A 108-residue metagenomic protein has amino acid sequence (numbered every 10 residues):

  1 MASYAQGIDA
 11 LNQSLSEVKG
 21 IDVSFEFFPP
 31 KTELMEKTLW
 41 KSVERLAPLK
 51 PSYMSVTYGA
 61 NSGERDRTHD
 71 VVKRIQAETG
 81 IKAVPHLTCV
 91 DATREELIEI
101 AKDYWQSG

Functional and structural regions predicted by a protein language model:
M1-F25, T32, Q76: N-terminal amphipathic alpha-helix/helix-capping segment at the start of soluble metabolic enzymes
A2-Y4, D66, W105: An N-terminal assembly and electron-transfer interface module characteristic of large anaerobic redox and radical
L11, S42-V43, V72: Short secondary-structure capping/turn segments at boundaries of alpha-helices and beta-strands
E17, S62-P85: Alpha-helix-loop-beta-strand connector modules within alpha/beta enzyme cores
E17-D22, K31-M54, A77-E78, R94-G108: Alpha/beta enzyme core
I21-P29, M54-V56, A83-L87: Hydrophobic faces of well-ordered beta-strands that scaffold small-molecule active sites in alpha/beta enzyme cores
P30-K31, K50-V71: Glycine-rich, proline-tolerant flexible connector loops at the mouths of alpha/beta enzymes
A60, C89-R94: Acidic, glycine-rich active-site loops and adjacent beta-strand->loop/helix elements that engage anionic groups
